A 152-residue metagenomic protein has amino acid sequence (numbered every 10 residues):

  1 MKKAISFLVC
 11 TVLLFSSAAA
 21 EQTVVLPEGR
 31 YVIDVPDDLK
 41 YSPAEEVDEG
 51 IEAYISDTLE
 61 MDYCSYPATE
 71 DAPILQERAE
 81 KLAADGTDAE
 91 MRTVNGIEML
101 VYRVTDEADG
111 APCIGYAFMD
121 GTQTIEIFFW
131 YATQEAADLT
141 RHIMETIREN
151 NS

Functional and structural regions predicted by a protein language model:
K2-C10: Sec-dependent signal peptide recognition, specifically the positively charged N-region followed immediately by
V9, L13-S17: Hydrophobic core
A20-T23, D48-G50, V94-R103: Short, hydrophobic/aromatic-rich segments at coil-to-beta transitions
P27-I74, V104-G110: Secretory pathway targeting signatures of secreted, lumenal, and periplasmic proteins
Y31, D37-K40, I127-S152: Surface-exposed amphipathic alpha-helical segments
D34-D38, I55-L59, N95-I97, A117-I125: Short, solvent-exposed coil/turn segments at beta-strand boundaries
D37-E46, K81-T93, N150: Short secondary-structure junctions
A79-T122, W130: Signature of long, low-cysteine stretches enriched in small and polar/charged residues
